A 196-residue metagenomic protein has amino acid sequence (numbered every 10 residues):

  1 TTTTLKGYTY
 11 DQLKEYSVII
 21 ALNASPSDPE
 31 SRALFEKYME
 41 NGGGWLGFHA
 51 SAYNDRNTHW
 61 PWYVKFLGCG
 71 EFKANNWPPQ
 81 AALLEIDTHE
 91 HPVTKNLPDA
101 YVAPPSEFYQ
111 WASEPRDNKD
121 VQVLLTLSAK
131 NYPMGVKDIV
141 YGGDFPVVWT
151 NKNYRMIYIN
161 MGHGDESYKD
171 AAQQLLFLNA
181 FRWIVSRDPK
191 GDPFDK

Functional and structural regions predicted by a protein language model:
T1-S17, F181, P189-G191, D195-K196: Aromatic-Pro/Gly-enriched surface loop or interdomain linker that acts as a lid/target-recognition segment
T1-T2, S17-L22, M39, G44-H49 (+4 more regions): Structural recognition of the beta-strand scaffold that forms the well-ordered cores of secreted hydrolase catalytic
T3-Y8, E30-A33, V140-V147: Alpha-helical scaffolding within the catalytic cores of extracellular/periplasmic polymer-degrading hydrolases
T4-K6, A24-S27, A129-K130: Short beta->alpha connector loops
S25-D99: A glycine-rich, often tryptophan-bearing local segment used as a flexible ligand/cofactor-contacting loop or short
W77-N153: Catalytic beta-strand/loop cores that center a nucleophilic Ser/Cys/Thr and support acyl-enzyme chemistry
K130-V147, N151-K196: Extracellular ligand-binding/catalytic regions of CAZymes and related secreted enzymes and adhesion modules
